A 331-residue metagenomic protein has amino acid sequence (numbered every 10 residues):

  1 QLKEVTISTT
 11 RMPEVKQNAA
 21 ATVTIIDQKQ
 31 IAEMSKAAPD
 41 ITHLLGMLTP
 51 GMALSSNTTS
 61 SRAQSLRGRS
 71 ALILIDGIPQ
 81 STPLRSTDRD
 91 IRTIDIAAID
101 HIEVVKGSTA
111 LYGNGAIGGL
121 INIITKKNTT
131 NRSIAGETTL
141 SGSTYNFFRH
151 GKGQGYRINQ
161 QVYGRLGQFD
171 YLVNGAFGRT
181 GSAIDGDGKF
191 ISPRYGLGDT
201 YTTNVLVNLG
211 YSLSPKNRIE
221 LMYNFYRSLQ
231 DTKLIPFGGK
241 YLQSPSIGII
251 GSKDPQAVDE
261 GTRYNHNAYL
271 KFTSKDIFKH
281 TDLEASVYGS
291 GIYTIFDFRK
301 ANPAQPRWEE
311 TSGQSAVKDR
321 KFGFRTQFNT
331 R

Functional and structural regions predicted by a protein language model:
Q1-E33: Short, acidic, small-residue-rich periplasmic hinge/interaction motif at the N-terminus of Gram-negative outer-membrane
T42-T82, H101: Extracytoplasmic beta-strand/coil segments of soluble accessory domains associated with Gram-negative outer-membrane
I78-K106, Q160: Short acidic/polar hinge/loop motifs at secondary-structure boundaries that mediate gating or recognition
I94-E137: A beta-strand signature from Gram-negative outer-membrane beta-barrel systems, especially the internal plug domain
S108, N128-G164, G175: Short strand-turn segments of transmembrane beta-barrel domains in outer membranes, especially the first one or two
G136-T144, V173-R179, L221-R227, A285-G291: Transmembrane beta-barrel strands of outer-membrane/channel proteins
H150-G181, D185-K233, H266, R331: Transmembrane beta-barrel wall of Gram-negative outer-membrane proteins
T200-R331: Outer-membrane beta-barrel domain signature, strongest for Gram-negative TonB-dependent receptors and also present
